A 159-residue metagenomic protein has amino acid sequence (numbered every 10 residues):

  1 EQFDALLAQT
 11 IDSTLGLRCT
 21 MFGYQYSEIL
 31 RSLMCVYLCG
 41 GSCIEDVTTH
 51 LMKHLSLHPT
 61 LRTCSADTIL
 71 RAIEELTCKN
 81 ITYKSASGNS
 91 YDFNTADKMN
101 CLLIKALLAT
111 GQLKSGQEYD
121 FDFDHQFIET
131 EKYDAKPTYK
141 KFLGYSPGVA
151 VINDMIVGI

Functional and structural regions predicted by a protein language model:
E1-L143, P147-I159: Dynamic "connector" segments at or just before major functional cores
